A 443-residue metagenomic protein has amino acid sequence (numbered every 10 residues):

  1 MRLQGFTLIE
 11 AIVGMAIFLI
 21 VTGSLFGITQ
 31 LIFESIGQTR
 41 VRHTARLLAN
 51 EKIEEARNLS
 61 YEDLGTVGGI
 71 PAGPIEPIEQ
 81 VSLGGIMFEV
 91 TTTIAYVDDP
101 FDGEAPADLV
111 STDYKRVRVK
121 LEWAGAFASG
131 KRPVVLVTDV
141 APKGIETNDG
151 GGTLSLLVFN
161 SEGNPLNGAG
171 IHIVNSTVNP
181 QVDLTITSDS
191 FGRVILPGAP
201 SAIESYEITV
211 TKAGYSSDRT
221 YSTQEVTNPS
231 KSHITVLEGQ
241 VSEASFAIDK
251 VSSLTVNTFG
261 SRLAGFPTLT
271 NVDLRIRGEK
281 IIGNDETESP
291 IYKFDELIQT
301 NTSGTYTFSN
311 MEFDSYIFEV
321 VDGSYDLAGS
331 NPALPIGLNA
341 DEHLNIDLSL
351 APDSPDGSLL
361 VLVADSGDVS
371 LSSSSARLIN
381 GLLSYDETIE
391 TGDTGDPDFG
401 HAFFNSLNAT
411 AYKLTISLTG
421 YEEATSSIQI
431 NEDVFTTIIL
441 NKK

Functional and structural regions predicted by a protein language model:
R2, F6-N50: Aliphatic-rich helix starts adjacent to a transmembrane/signal segment
T39-N167, T258: Low-complexity, Gly/Pro-rich coil/beta segments used as flexible assembly/activation regions
T147, Q224-V251, P332-P355, I428-K443: Extracellular beta-sheet/turn segments enriched in Thr/Pro/Gly and aliphatic residues
G152-N160, F246, S252-R262, G357-D365: A short, amphipathic beta-strand motif
E162-Q181, S261-K293, D365-T391, A409: Short, ordered, surface-exposed loop/turn motifs in non-cytosolic proteins
T177-G198, I281-T307, G381-F403: Short, acidic Ser/Thr/Gly-rich low-complexity loop/linker segments typical of extracellular and cell-surface proteins
L184, V194, S242-A244, G304-Y306 (+4 more regions): Short strand-edge motifs at loop-to-beta-strand transitions and within beta-strands of extracellular beta-rich domains
A202-T223, T302-Y306, N310-Y325, N408-G420: A short, solvent-exposed beta-strand micro-motif common in secreted/extracellular proteins
